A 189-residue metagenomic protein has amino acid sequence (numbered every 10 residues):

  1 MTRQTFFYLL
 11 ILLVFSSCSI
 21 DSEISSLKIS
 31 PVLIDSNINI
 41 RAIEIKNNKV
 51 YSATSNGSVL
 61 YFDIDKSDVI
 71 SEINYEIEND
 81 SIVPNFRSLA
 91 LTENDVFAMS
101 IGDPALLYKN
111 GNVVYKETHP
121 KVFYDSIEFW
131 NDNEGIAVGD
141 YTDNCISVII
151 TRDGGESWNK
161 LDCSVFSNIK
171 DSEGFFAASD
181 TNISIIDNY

Functional and structural regions predicted by a protein language model:
M1-T5: Positively charged n-region of N-terminal signal peptides that target proteins for export
S16-S17: C-terminal motif of bacterial Sec signal peptides marking the signal peptidase cleavage site
E23-I38, N56-D80, D103-K121, V148-N168: Asp-box/BNR beta-propeller loop motif
I40, F86, F175-N182: Signature of short aromatic-glycine-proline-rich micro-motifs recurring in repeat-based ectodomains
I40-A42, V83-L89, V122-E128: Repeated scaffold domains used in trafficking and secretory/extracellular systems, primarily beta-propellers
K49-V50, D95-F97, N133-A137, Y189: Entry beta-strands of beta-propeller and related beta-repeat scaffolds
S55, I101-D103, D140-D143, N188: Short loop/turn segments immediately following the C-termini of beta-strands
